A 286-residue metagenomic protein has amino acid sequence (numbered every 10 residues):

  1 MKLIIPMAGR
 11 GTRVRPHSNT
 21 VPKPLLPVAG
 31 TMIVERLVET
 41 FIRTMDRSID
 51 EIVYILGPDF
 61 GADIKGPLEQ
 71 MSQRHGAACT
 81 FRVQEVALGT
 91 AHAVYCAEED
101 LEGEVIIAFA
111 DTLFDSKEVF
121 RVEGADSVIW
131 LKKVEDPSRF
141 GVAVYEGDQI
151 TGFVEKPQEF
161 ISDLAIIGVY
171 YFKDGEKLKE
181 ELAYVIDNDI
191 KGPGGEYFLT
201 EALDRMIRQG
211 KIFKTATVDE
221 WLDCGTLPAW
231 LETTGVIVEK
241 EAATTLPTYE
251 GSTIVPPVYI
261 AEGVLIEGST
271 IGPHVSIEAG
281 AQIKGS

Functional and structural regions predicted by a protein language model:
K2-A8, R13, L26-P27, T31-A108 (+1 more regions): Conserved N-terminal catalytic core of the sugar/cofactor nucleotidyltransferase
G9, D111, K133, T226: Active-site glycine-centered loops adjacent to acidic/histidine catalytic or metal-binding residues that shape
V14, I64-L68, L178, L182 (+1 more regions): Hydrophobic packing residues within well-ordered alpha-helices of enzyme cores
N19-K23: Short alpha-helical oligomerization interface
L25, A143-Y145, T215: A structural signal for short hydrophobic beta-strand segments in well-ordered beta-sheet cores
A87-T90, D136, W221-D223: A short acidic, often aromatic-flanked loop/helix-cap motif at beta-alpha or helix-coil junctions that lines enzyme
L113-D189: Conserved core of the sugar-phosphate nucleotidyltransferase
Y184-S286: Left-handed beta-helix
